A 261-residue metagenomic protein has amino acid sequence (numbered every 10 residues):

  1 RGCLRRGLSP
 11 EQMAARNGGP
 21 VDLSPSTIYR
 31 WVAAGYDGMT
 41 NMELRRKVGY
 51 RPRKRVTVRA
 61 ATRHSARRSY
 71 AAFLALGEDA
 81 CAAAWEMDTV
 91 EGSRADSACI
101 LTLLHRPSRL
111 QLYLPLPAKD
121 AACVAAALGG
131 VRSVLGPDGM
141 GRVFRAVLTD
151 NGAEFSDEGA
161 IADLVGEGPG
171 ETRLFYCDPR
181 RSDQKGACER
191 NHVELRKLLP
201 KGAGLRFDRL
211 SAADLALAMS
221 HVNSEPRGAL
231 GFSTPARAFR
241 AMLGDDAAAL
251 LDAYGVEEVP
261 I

Functional and structural regions predicted by a protein language model:
R1-D22, A71-G77: A short, amphipathic alpha-helix used for macromolecular contacts
M13, I28, D88, L103 (+6 more regions): Mobile genetic element proteins and their domesticated derivatives, centered on retroelements and DNA transposons
D22-G77: Basic, flexible linker segments flanking DNA-binding modules in nucleic acid-interacting mobile-element proteins
L74-L112: An active-site-proximal beta-strand-loop segment
S93-D96, Y113-D138: Active-site beta-loop-alpha junctions of metal-dependent nucleic acid enzymes, especially the RNase H-like/DDE
R109-L114, Y176, K201-L205: Short small-residue beta-strand/loop micro-motif enriched in glycine and branched aliphatics
T149-N151, E158-I161, V165, L174-L199 (+1 more regions): RNase H-like two-metal-ion nuclease catalytic core shared by retroviral integrases and related mobile-element nucleases
G159, K197, K201-I261: C-terminal domain-tail junction helix/linker
